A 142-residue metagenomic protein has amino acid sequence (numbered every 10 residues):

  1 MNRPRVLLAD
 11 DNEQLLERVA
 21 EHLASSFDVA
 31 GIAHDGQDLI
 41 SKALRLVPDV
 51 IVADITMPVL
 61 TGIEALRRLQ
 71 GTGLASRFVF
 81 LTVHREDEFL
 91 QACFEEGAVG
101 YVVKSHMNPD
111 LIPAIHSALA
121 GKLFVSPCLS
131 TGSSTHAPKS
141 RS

Functional and structural regions predicted by a protein language model:
A9-D10, A33, I51: Conserved sequence signature across two-component system core domains
D10-N12, R85: Acidic di-acidic motifs
E13-G31: Two-component/phosphorelay signaling modules centered on CheY-like receiver
D35-D38, T61-E64: Acidic catalytic/metal-coordinating carboxylates
L46-V52: Active-site beta3 strand of CheY-like receiver
D54, T82: Active-site residues of response regulator receiver
M57: Receiver (REC) domain active-site loop signature in two-component systems and cognate sites in sensor histidine kinases
E88-E95, V99-S142: Short, flexible helix-to-coil linker/hinge segments that flank and couple to helix-turn-helix
